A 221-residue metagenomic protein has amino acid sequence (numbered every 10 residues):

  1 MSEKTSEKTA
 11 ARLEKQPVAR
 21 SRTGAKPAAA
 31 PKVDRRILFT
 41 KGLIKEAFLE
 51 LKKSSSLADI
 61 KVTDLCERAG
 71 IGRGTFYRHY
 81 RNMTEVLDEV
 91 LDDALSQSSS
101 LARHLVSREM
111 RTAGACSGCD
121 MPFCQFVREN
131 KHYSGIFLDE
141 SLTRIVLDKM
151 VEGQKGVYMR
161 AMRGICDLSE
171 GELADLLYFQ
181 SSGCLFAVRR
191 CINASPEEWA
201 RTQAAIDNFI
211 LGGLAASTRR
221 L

Functional and structural regions predicted by a protein language model:
S2-A25, A174, S182, R189-L221: C-terminal peripheral helix-coil segments that are non-catalytic and often amphipathic
E3, E7-S55: Basic, helix-initiating cap at the start of DNA-binding domains
F39-E50, R68, E85-L105, G118 (+2 more regions): Alpha-helical structural segments
L51, A94-L101, L105, N130 (+3 more regions): A short secondary-structure junction motif
L51-E85: Helix-turn-helix
I60-K61, G135-F137: Short, hydrophobic secondary-structure boundary micro-motifs
R103-H132: Hydrophobic alpha-helical connector segments
G118-M121, E140-C166, A174-S182, F186: Amphipathic alpha-helical packing segments from all-alpha helical-bundle domains
